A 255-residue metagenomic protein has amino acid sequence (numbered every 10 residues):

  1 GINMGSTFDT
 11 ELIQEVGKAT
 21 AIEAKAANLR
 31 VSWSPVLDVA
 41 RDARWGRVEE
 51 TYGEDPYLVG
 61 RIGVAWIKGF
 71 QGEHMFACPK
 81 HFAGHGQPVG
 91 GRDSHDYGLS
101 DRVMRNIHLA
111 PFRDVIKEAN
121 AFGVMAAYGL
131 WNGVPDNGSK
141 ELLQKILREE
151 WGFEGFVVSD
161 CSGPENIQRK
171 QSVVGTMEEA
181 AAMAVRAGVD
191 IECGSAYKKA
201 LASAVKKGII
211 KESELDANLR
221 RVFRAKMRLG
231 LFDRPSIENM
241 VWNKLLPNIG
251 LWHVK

Functional and structural regions predicted by a protein language model:
G1-K255: Glycoside hydrolase catalytic-domain context in secreted enzymes
